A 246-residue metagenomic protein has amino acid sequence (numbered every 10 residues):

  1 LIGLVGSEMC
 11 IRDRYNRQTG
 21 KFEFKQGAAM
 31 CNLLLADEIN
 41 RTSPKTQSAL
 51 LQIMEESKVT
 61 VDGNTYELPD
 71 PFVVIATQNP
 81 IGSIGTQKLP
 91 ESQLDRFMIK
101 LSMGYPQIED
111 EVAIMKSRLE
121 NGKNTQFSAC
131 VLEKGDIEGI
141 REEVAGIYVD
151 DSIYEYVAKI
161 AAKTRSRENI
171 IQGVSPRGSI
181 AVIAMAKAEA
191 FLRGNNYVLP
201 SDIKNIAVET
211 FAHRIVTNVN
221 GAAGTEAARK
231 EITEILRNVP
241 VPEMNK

Functional and structural regions predicted by a protein language model:
L1-G6, C10-I11: Single conserved hydrophobic/aromatic residue that forms the stacking wall/gate of nucleotide- or nucleobase-binding
S7, E55, Y105-K123, F127 (+2 more regions): Non-catalytic accessory segments flanking P-loop/AAA+ NTPase cores
E8, L50, F97, V157 (+2 more regions): Residue-level signature of catalytic and energy-coupling elements of molecular machines, predominantly ATP/GTP-dependent
R14-L35: Conserved alpha-helical scaffold flanking the Walker A/P-loop in AAA+ ATPase domains
N16-T19, T42-T46, M54-L132, I137-I147 (+1 more regions): Canonical AAA+ ATPase core
D37-E38, A49: Walker B catalytic acidic pair
E109, S117-V198, A223: AAA+ P-loop NTPase domains with strong preference for DNA replication initiators and clamp-loader complexes
S166-K246: C-terminal engagement/docking regions of AAA+ P-loop ATPases
